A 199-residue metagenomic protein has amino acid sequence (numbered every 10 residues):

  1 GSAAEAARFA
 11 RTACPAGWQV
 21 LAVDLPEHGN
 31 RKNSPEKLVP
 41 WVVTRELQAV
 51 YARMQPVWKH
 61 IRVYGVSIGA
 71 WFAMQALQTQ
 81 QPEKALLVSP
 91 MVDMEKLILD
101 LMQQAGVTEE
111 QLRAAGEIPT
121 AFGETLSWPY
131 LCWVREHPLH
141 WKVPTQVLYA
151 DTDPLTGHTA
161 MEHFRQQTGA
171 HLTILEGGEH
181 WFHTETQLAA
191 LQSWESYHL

Functional and structural regions predicted by a protein language model:
G1, L25-N30, V92, E179: Alpha/beta-hydrolase active-site loop signature
G1-R11, T159: The serine-hydrolase catalytic nucleophile loop
S2, H28-V57: Catalytic nucleophile-loop/oxyanion-hole region of alpha/beta-hydrolase and closely related hydrolase-like folds
A10-K32: Conserved alpha/beta-hydrolase
A13, A76-L77: Aromatic pocket-lining residues of Rossmann-like dinucleotide-binding sites
V63-G65, V88: Short beta-strand immediately N-terminal to the catalytic nucleophile in serine-hydrolase-like folds
G65-A73: Gly/Ala-rich beta-loop-alpha elbow adjacent to hydrolase catalytic centers
Q80-I174, G178-L199: The alpha/beta-hydrolase serine catalytic core
